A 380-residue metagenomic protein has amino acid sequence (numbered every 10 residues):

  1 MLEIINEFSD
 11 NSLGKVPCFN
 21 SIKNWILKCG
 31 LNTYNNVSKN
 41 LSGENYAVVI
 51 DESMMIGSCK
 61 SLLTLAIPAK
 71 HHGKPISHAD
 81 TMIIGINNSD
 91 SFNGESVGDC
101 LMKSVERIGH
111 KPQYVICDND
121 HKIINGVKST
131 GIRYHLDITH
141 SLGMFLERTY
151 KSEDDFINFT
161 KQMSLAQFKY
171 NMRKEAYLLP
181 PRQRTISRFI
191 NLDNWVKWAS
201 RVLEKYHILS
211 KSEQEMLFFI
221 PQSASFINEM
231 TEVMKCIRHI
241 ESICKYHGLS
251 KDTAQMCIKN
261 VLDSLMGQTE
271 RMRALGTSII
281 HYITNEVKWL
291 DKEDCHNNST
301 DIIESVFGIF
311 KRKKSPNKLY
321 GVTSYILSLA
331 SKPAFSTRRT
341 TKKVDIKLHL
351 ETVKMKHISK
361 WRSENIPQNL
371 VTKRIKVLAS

Functional and structural regions predicted by a protein language model:
M1-L13: DNA-recognition alpha helix
I5, S38, V105, W289-K292: Short hydrophobic/aromatic segments of transmembrane alpha-helices and their interfaces
D10-V115, H121-H140, R148: RNase H-like nuclease fold core
K39, I132, N158-F159, T323 (+1 more regions): Flexible domain-boundary/linker segments
L63, E147-F159: Short, surface-exposed amphipathic charged segments that create phosphate/polyanion-binding patches used for binding
H110, Y114-S129, L142-G143, L165-S380: Acidic/histidine-rich catalytic cores and adjacent linkers of DNA breakage/strand-transfer/modification proteins
T160-S164: Conserved, well-structured core segments that form the ligand-binding/active-site neighborhood of functional domains
